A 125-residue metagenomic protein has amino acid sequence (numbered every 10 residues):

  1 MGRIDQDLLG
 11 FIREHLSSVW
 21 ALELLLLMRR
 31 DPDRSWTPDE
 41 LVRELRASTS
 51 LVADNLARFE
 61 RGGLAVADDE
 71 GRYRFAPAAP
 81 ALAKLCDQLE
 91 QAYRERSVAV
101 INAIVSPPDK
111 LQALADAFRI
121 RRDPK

Functional and structural regions predicted by a protein language model:
M1-E23: Short alpha-helical segments that sit at the start of domains
I12-W20, D69-Q91: Short, cationic-aromatic polyanion-contact patches
E14-S18, R29-R34: Short helix-capping/hinge SLiMs at alpha-helix to coil transitions
L24, R34-E44: Short acidic, hydrophobic short linear motifs in intrinsically disordered regions
L45-R61: Short amphipathic alpha-helical interaction segments
E60-R72: A short, conserved structural fragment
K84-K125: Amphipathic alpha-helical dimerization/coiled-coil segments that flank or bridge DNA-binding/regulatory modules
